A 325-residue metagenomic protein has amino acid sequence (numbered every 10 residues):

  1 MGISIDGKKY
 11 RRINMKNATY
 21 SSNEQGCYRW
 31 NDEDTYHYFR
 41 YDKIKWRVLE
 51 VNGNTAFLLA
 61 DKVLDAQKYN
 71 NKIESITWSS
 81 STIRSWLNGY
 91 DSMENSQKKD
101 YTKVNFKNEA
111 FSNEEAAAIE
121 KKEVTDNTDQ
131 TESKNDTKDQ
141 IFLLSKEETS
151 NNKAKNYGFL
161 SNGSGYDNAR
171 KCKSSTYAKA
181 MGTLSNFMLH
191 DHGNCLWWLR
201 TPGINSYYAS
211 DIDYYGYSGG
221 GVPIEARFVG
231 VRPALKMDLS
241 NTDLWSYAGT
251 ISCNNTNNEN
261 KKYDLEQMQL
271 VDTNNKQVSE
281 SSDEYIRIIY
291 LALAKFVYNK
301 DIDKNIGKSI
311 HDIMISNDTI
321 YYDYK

Functional and structural regions predicted by a protein language model:
M1-V297, G307, I313-Y322: Collagenous Gly-X-Y triple-helix signature in extracellular proteins
